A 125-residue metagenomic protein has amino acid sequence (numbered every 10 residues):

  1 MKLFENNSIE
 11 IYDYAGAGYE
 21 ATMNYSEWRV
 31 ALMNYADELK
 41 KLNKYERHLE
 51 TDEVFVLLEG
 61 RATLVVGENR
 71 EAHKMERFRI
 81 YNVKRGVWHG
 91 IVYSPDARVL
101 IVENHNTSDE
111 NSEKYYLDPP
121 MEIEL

Functional and structural regions predicted by a protein language model:
M1-R29, D37, K41-Y45: A short, N-terminal "cap"/entry segment at the start of jelly-roll beta-barrel domains of the cupin/DSBH fold
K2-F4, S94-L125: Double-stranded beta-helix
A21-M23, K41-L49, V66, H73-K74 (+1 more regions): Short histidine-centered beta-strand/loop micro-motifs that create catalytic or ligand/metal-coordination sites
S26-W28, A36-K40, E59-T63, R70 (+1 more regions): Short, charged/polar surface micro-motifs in flexible loops or helix N-caps
E27-V30, T51-V54, F78, D96-R98: Short, surface-exposed beta-edge/turn micro-motifs
L49-V65: Short, conserved beta-strand element in jelly-roll/cupin
L64-V65, V83, W88-S94, I101: Short beta-strand His + acidic residue motifs that chelate non-heme Fe in jelly-roll/DSBH and cupin folds
E68-R85: Short acidic-glycine-tyrosine-enriched beta hairpin
